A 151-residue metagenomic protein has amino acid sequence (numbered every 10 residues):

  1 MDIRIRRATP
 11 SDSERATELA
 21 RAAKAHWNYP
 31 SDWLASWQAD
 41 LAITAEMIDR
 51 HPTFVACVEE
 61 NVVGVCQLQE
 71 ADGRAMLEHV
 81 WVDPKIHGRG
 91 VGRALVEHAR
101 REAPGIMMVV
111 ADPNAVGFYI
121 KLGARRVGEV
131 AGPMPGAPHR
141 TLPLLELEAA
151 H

Functional and structural regions predicted by a protein language model:
R4-E18: A short beta-loop-alpha structural element at the N-terminal edge of CoA-dependent acyl/N-acetyltransferase catalytic
E18-I43: Conserved GNAT-fold acetyl-CoA-binding loop/helix
A42-V55, M76: A short helix-loop-beta-strand connector motif used in the catalytic cores of GNAT acetyltransferases and, in some
V55, N61-Q69, M76-W81: Conserved beta-strand in the GNAT
V82, G88-R101: Conserved acetyl-CoA-binding loop-helix of GNAT-fold acetyltransferases
R93, P113-H139: Conserved active-site alpha-helix within GNAT-family acetyltransferase domains
E102-N114: Conserved GNAT acetyl-CoA-binding A-motif
